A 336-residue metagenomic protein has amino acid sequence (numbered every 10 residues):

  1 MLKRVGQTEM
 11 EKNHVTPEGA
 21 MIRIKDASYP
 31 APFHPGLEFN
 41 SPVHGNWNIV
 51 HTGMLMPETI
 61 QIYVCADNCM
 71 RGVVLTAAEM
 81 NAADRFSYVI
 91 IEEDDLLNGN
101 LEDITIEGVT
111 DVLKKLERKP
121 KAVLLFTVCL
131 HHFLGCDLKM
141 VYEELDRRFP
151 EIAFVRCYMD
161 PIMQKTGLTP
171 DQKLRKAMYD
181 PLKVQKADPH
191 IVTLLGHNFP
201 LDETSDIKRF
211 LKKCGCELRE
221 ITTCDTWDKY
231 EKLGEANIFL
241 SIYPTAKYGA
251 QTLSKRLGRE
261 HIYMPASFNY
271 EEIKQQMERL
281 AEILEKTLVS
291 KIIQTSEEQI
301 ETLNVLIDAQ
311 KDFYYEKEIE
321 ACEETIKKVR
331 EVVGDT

Functional and structural regions predicted by a protein language model:
M1-T336: An N-terminal assembly and electron-transfer interface module characteristic of large anaerobic redox and radical
